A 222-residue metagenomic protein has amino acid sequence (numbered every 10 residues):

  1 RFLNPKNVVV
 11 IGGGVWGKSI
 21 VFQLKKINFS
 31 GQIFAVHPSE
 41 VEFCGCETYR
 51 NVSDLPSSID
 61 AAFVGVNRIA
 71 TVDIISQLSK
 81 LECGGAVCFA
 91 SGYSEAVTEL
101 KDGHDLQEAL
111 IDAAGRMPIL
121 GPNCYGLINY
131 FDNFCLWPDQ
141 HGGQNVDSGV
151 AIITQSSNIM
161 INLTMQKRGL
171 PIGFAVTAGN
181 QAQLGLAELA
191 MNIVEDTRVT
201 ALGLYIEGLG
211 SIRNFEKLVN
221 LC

Functional and structural regions predicted by a protein language model:
R1-C222: Catalytic-core regions of core metabolic enzymes, especially those transforming organic acids/acyl-group intermediates
